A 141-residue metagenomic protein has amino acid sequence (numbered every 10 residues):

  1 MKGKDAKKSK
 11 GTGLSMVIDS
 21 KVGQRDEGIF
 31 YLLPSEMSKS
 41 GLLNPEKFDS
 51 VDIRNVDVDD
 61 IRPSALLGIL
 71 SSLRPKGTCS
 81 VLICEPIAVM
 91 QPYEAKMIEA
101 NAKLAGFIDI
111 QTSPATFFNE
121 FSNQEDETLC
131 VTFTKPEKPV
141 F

Functional and structural regions predicted by a protein language model:
M1-T12: Class I SAM-dependent methyltransferase Rossmann-like catalytic core, especially the SAM/SAH-binding loop
V22, C84-V89, F117: Short "lid" loop at the C-terminus of a central beta-strand within the Rossmann-like core of SAM-dependent
M37-D52: A short acidic, Gly/Pro-enriched loop at the edge of an enzyme's catalytic core that lines a small-molecule cofactor
F48-P63: A short SAM/SAH-binding and catalytic strip from SAM-dependent methyltransferases
R62-T78: A short glycine-rich, Lys/Arg-flanked "PGG" loop and its adjoining helix->strand segment in the class I
K76-P86: Conserved beta-strand signature within the Rossmann-like core of class I S-adenosyl-L-methionine
G106-N119: Conserved S-adenosyl-L-methionine
T116-F141: Core SAM-dependent methyltransferase catalytic element
